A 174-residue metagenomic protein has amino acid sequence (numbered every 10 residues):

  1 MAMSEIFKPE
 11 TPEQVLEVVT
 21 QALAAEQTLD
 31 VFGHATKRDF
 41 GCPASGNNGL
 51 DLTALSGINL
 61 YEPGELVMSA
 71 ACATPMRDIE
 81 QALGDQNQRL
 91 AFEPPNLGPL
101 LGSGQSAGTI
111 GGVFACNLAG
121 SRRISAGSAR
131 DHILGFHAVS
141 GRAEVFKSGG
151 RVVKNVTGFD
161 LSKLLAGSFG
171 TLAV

Functional and structural regions predicted by a protein language model:
A2-L29, L52-S106, F114, L118-R151: N-terminal glycine-rich flavin-associated loop
V31-K37: Glycine-rich beta-strand-to-loop/alpha-helix junction loops that act as flexible
R38-A44: Short glycine-biased active-site loop of nucleotidyltransferases that positions the nucleotide triphosphate and helps
S45-L50: Short, well-ordered secondary-structure micro-motifs within conserved domains or adaptor modules
L134-K154, F159, K163-V174: Mobile "lid/hinge" segments at catalytic clefts and subdomain interfaces of large enzymes
